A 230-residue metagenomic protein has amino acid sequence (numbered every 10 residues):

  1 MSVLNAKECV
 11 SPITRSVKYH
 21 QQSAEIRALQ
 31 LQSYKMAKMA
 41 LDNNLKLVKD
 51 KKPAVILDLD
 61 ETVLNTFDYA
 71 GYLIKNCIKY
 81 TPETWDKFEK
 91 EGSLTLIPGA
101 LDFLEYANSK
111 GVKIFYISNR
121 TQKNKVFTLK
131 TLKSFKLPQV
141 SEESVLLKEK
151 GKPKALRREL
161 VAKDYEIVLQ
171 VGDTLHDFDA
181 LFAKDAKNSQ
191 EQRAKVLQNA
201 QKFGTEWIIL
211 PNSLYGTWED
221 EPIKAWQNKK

Functional and structural regions predicted by a protein language model:
V3-L57, E221-K230: Non-catalytic pre-domain segments flanking phosphatase-related domains
A24, T121, K125-K230: C-terminal cap/substrate-recognition subdomain and adjoining C-terminal extension of metal-dependent phosphatase-like
Q30-A37, A100-F103, N124, T128 (+1 more regions): Stable alpha-helical elements in mature extracytoplasmic
D42, K46, E105-K113, Q122 (+2 more regions): Sec-exported extracytoplasmic/periplasmic mature domains
L45-A54, I114-R120, S144: Surface-exposed patches in mature extracellular/periplasmic domains of secreted proteins
L47-K52, V63-L94, S109: Active-site neighborhood of HAD-like aspartate-dependent phosphohydrolases
P53-V63, Q122-N124: Acidic helix-start/capping segments at beta-turn-to-alpha-helix junctions
K87-F115, Q122: Short, acidic loop-to-helix structural element flanking the phosphoryl-transfer center in phosphate-processing enzymes
